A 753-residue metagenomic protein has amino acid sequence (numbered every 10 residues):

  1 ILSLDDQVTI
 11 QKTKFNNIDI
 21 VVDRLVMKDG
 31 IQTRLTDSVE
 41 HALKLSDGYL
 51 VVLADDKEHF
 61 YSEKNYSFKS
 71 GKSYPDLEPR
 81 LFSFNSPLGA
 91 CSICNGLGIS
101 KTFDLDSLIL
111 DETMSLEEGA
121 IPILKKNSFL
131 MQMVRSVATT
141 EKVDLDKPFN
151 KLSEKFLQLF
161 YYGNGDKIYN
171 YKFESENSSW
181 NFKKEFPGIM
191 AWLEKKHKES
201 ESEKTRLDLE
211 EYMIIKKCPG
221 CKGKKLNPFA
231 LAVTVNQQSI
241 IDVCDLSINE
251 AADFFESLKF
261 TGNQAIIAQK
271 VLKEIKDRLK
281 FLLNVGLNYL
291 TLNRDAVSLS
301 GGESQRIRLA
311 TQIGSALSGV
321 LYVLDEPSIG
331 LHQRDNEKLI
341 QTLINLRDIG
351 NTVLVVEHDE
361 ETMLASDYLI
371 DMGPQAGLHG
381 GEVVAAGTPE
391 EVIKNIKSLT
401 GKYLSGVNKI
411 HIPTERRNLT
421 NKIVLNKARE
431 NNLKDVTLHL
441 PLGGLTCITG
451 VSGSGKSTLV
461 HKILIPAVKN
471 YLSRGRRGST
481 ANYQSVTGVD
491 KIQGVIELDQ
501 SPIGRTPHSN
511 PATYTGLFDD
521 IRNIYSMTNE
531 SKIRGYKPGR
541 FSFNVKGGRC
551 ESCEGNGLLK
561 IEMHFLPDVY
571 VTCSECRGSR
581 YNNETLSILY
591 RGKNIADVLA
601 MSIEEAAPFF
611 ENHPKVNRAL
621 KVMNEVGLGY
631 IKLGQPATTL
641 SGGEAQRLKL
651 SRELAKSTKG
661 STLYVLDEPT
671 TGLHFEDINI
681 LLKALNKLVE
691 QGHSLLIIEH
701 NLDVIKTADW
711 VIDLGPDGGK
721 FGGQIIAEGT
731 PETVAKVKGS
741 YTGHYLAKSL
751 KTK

Functional and structural regions predicted by a protein language model:
I1-K753: Conserved phosphate-binding elements of NTP-dependent enzyme cores
